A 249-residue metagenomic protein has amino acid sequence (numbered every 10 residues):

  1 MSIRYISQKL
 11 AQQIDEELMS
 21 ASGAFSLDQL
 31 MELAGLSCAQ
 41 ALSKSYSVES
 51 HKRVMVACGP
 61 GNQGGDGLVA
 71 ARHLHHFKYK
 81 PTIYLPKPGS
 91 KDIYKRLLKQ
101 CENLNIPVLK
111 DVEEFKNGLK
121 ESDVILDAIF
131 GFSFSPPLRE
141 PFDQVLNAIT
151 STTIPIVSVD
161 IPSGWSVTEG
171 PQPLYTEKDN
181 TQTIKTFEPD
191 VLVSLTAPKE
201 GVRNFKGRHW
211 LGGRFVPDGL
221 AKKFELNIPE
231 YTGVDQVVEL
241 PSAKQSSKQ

Functional and structural regions predicted by a protein language model:
M1-H51, L220-Q249: Positively charged, low-complexity intrinsically disordered leader regions
S2-I6, S122-Q249: YjeF_N-associated NAD(P)HX repair module
E16-S20, L36, S43-K44, I106 (+3 more regions): Generic secondary-structure signature for well-ordered alpha-helical cores
S26-L30, G59, T181: Residues at the start of alpha-helices and the adjacent loop-to-helix junctions
A39-G131, P137-V159: Nucleotide and nucleotide-moiety/phosphate-recognizing core
